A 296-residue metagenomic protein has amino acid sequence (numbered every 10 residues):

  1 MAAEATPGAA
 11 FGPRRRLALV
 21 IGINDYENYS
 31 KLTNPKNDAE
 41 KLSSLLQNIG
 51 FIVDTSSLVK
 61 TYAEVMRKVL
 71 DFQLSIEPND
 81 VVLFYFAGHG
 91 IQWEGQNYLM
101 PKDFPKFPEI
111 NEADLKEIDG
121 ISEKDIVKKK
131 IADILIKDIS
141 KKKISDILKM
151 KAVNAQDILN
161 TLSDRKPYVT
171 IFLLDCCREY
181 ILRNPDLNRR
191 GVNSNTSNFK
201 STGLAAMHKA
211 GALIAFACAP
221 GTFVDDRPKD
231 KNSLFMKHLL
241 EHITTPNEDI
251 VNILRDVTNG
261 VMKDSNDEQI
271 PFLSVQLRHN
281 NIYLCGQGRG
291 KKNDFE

Functional and structural regions predicted by a protein language model:
M1-E296: Cysteine endopeptidase catalytic domains of the caspase/legumain-like
